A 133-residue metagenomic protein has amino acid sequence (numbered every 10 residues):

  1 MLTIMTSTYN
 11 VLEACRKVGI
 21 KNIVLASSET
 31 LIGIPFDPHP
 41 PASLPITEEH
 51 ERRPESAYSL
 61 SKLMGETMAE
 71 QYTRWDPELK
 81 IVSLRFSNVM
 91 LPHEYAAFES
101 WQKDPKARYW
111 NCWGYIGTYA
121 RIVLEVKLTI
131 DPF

Functional and structural regions predicted by a protein language model:
M1, I34-H39, E94-Y95: Conserved catalytic-core motifs of eukaryotic protein kinase domains, centered on the activation segment
L2-S7, L60-S61: Glycine-rich NAD(P)-binding loop of the Rossmann-fold in SDR/ketoreductase-type enzymes
S7, V11-C15, M68-A69, I122: Hydrophobic positions on the long internal alpha-helix of Rossmann-like NAD(P)-dependent oxidoreductase domains
Y9-E55: Conserved Rossmann-fold NAD(P)-dependent oxidoreductase catalytic core, especially the SDR/UDP-sugar
L31-I32, V82, V89-L91: Conserved sequence/active-site signature of Rossmann-fold short-chain dehydrogenase/reductase
R53-I81: Active-site Tyr-X1-5-Lys
Y58-G65, L91-P105: Conserved N-terminal glycine/acidic-rich loop preference
V89-P92, D104, R108-F133: Alpha-helical substrate-binding/gating segment
